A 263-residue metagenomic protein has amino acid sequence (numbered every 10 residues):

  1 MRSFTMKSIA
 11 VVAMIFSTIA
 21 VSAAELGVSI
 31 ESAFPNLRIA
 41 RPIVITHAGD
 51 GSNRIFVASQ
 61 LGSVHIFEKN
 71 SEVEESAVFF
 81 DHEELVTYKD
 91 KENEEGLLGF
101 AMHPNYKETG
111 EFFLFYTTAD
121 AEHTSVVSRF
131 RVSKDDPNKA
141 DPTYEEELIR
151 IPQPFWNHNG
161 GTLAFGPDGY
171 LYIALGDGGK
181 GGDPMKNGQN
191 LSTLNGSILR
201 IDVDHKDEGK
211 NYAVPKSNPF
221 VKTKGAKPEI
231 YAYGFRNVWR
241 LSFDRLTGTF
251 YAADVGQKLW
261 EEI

Functional and structural regions predicted by a protein language model:
M1-A10: Bacterial N-terminal signal peptides that target proteins for export
I9-A20: Bacterial N-terminal signal peptides
S22-G182, W239-W260: Acidic, Gly/Ser/Thr-rich repeat motifs that build Ca2+-stabilized beta-propeller blades
Q60, D168-G169, G176-D177, L194-N195 (+3 more regions): A fold-level detector for beta-propeller and closely related beta-sheet-rich head/sensor domains
V126-D135, N187-V203: Beta-propeller blade signature
D135-A140, D202-A213: Proline-centered turn/helix-capping motifs that create local helix->coil transitions or kinks
G181, D207-G225: Short pre-catalytic segments that frame enzyme active sites
L199-I201, K222-L246: Loop-centered beta-sheet repeat module
